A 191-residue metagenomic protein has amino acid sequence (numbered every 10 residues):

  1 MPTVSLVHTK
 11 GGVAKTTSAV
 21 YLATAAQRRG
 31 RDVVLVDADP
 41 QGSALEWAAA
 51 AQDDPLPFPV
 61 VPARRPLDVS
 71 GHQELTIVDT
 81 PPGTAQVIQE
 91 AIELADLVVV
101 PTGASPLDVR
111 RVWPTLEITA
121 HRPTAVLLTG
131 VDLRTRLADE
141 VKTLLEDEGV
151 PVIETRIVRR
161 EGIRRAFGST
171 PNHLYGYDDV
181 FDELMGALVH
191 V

Functional and structural regions predicted by a protein language model:
P2-V13, V20-Q89, E117, V158-S169: P-loop/Walker-type NTP enzyme "switch/lid" segment
R29-R31, L94-D96, H121-T124: Short glycine-/polar-rich loops that comprise or flank the Walker A/P-loop and associated switch/sensor motifs
P40-Q41, P106, V131-R134, E161-G162: Conserved nucleotide-binding/hydrolysis micro-motifs of P-loop NTPases
Q73, A95-D96, G149: Short, well-ordered alpha-helix to beta-strand connector turns
T76, V98-V99, T124-A125: Short, well-ordered beta-strand core segments
G83-P106, V112: Inter-motif core of Ras-like GTPase G domains
R110-G130: Conserved C-terminal guanine-recognition region of P-loop GTPase G domains, centered on the G4
D132, K142-H173, L188-V191: Beta-strand-loop-alpha "switch" segments that mediate conformational coupling across diverse proteins
